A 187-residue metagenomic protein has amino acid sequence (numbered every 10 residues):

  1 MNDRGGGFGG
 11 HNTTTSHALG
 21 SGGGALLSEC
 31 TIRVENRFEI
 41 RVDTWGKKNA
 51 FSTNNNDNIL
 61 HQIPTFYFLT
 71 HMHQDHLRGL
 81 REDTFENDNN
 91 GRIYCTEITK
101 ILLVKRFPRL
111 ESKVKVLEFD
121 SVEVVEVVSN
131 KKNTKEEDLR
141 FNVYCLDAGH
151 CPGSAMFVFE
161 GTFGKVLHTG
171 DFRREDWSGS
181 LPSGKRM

Functional and structural regions predicted by a protein language model:
N2-D3, S16-F66, H73-M187: His/Asp/Glu-rich metal-coordinating catalytic cores of metallo-dependent phosphodiesterases/hydrolases acting on
N12: Conserved P-loop NTPase mechanochemical-coupling segment
